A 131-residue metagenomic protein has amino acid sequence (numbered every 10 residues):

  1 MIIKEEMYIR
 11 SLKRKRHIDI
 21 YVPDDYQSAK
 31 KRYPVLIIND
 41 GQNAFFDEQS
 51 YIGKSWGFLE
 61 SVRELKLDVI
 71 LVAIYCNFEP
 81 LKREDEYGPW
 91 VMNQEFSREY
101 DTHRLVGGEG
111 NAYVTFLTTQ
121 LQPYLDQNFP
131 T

Functional and structural regions predicted by a protein language model:
M1-T131: Non-catalytic cap/lid and distal C-terminal segments of serine-dependent acyl enzymes
